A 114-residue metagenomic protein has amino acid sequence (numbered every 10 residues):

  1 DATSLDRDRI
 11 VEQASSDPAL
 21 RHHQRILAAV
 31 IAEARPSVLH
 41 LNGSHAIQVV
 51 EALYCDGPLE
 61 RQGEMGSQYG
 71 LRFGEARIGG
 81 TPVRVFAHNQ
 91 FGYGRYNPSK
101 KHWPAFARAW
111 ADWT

Functional and structural regions predicted by a protein language model:
D1, S44-H45: Histidine- and/or cysteine-centered catalytic micro-motif in compact active-site loops
D1-V11: Short, surface-exposed acidic-centric catalytic microdomains
I10-A28, I47-T114: C-terminal capping/extension of enzyme domains
L27-S44: Proline-aspartate-enriched helix->loop->beta-strand connector
